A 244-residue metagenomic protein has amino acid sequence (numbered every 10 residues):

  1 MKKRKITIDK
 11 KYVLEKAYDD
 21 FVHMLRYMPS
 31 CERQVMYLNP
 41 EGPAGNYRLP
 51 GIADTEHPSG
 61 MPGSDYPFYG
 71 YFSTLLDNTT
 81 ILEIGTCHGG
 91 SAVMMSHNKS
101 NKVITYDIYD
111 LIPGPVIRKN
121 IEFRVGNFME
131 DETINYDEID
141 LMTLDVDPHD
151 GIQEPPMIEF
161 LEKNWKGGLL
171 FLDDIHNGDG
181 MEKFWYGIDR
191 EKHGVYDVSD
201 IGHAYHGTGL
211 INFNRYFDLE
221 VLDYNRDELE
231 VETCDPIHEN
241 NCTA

Functional and structural regions predicted by a protein language model:
M1-A244: A short alpha-helical cap/connector motif
